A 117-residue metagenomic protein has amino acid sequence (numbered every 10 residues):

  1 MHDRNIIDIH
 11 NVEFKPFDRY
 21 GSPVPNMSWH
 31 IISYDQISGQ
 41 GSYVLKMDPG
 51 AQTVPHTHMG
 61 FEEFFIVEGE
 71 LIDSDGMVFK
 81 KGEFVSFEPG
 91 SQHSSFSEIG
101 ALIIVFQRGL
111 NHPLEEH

Functional and structural regions predicted by a protein language model:
M1-S38: A short, N-terminal "cap"/entry segment at the start of jelly-roll beta-barrel domains of the cupin/DSBH fold
R4-I7, R108-H117: Long, charge-rich low-complexity segments
S28-H58, E88-Q92: Conserved short histidine dyad/triad with adjacent acidic residue
P49, H58-S74: Glycine- and acidic-residue-biased ligand/ion/polar-headgroup-sensing regions
D73-H93: Short acidic-glycine-tyrosine-enriched beta hairpin
P89-P113: Ligand-binding loop in jelly-roll beta-barrel domains
